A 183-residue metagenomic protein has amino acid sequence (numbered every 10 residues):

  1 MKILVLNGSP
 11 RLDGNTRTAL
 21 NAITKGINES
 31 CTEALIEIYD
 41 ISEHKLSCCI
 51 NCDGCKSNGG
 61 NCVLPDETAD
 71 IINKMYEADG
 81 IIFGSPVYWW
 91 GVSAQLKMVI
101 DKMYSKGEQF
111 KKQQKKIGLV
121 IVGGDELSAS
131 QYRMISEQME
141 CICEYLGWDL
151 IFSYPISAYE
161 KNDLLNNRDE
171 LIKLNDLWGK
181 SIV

Functional and structural regions predicted by a protein language model:
M1-G84, W90-S105, Y154, K161-L164 (+1 more regions): N-terminal beta1-alpha1-beta2 submodule of the flavodoxin-like/Rossmannoid cofactor-binding fold
A34, E67, Q114-G118, I135 (+1 more regions): Residue-level signal for alpha-helical context at structural boundaries
S85-P86, E144: Acidic, low-complexity intrinsically disordered regions
V87-W89, G124-D125: Short glycine-rich anion-binding loops that position phosphate/pyrophosphate groups of nucleotides and phosphorylated
A94, K111-F152: Short, glycine-/small-residue-rich phosphate/pyrophosphate-handling segment
E108: Conserved adenylate-forming
V122-E126, A158-D163: A short acidic, helix-capping loop that chelates divalent metal ions and anchors anionic groups
